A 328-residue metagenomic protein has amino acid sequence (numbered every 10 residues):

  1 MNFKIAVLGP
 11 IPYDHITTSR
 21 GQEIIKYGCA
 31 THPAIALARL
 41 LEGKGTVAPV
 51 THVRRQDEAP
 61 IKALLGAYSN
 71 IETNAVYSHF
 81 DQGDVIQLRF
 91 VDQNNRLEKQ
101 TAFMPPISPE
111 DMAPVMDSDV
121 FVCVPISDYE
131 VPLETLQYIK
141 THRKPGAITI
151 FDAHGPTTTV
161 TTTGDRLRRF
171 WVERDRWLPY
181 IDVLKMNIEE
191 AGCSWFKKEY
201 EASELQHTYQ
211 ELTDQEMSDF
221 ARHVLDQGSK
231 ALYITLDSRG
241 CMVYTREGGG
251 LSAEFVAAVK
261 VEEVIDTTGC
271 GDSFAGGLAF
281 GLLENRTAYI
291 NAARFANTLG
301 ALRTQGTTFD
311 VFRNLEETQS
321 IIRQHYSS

Functional and structural regions predicted by a protein language model:
N2-I5, Y13-I24, R39-P125, Y129 (+2 more regions): Conserved N-terminal subdomain of the carbohydrate kinase-like
L8, H52, I150-D152, T235: Generic beta-sheet signal
P10-I11, S273: Active-site metal-binding loops of divalent metal-dependent hydrolases
I35-T46, G281-N285: Alpha-helix C-terminal capping segments
V115-M116, D175-L178, D226: A short, aliphatic-rich alpha-helical micro-motif
V120, V124-Q215, R246: Conserved beta-alpha-beta core of the PfkB/ribokinase-like small-molecule kinase fold
W195-S328: Conserved phosphate-binding/catalytic region of the ribokinase-like
